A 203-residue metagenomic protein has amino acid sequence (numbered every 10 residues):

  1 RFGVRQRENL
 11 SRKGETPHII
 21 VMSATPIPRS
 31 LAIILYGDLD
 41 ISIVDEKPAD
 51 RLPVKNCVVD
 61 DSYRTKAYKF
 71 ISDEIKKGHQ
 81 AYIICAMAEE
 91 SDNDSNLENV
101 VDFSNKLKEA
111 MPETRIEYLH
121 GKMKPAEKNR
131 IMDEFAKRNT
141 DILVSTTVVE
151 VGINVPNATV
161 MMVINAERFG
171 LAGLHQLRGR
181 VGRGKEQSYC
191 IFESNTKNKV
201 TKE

Functional and structural regions predicted by a protein language model:
R1-K202: Inter-lobe coupling/hinge segments of SF2-like helicase ATPases
